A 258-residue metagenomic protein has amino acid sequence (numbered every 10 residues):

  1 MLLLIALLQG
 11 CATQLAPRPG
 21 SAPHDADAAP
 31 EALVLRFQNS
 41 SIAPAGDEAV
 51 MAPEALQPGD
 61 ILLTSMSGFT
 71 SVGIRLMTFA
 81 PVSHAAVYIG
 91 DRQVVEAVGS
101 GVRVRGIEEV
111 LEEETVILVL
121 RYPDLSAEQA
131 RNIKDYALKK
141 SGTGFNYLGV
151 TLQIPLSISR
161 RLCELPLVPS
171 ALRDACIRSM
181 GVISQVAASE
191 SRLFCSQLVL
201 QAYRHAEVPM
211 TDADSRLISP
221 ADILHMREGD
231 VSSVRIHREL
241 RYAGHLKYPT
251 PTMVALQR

Functional and structural regions predicted by a protein language model:
M1-G10: Bacterial N-terminal signal peptides
G10-R258: Cysteine-nucleophile amide-bond enzymes
